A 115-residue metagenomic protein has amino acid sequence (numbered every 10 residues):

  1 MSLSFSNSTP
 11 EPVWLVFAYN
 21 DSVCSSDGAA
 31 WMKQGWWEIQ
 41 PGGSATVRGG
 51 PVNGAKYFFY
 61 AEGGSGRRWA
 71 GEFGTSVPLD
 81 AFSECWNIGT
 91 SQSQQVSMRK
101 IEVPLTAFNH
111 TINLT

Functional and structural regions predicted by a protein language model:
M1-S4, S8-T115: Intrinsically disordered, low-complexity segments enriched in small/polar residues
